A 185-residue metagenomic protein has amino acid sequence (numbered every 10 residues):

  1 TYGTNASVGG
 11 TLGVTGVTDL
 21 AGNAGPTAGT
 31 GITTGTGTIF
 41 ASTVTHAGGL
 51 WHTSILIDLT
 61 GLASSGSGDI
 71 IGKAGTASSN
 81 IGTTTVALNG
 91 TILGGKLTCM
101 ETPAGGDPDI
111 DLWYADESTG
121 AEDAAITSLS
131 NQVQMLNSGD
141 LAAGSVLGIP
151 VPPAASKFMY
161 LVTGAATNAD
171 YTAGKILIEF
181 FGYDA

Functional and structural regions predicted by a protein language model:
T1-G49, G120: Intrinsic low-complexity, repeat-rich intrinsically disordered segments enriched in small/flexible residues
T38-I39, S78-G82, K96, A142-V146: Short structured motifs
V44-G48, A165-A185: C-terminal interaction-tip segments
G49-L88: A short beta-strand-loop element at or near the start of a globular domain
G49-T53, T91-L93, P108, K157 (+1 more regions): Residues at beta-strand starts and edge strands
A77-Y114, L177-G182: Beta-rich globular "head" domains
A104-G148: Terminal beta-strand-rich extracellular "head" domains that mediate receptor/glycan or other ligand binding
I149-D170: Noncatalytic modules at the cell exterior or secretory-pathway interfaces, chiefly beta-strand-rich lectin/adhesion
